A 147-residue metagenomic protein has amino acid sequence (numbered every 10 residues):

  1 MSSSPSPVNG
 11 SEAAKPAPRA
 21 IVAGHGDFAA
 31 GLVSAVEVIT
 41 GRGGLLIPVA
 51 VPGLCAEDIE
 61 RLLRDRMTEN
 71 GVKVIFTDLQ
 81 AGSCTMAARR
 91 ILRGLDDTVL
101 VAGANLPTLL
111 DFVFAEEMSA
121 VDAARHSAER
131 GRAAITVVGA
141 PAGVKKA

Functional and structural regions predicted by a protein language model:
M1-A147: N-terminal loops that bind phosphate or other acidic moieties and the adjacent beta-alpha structural core
